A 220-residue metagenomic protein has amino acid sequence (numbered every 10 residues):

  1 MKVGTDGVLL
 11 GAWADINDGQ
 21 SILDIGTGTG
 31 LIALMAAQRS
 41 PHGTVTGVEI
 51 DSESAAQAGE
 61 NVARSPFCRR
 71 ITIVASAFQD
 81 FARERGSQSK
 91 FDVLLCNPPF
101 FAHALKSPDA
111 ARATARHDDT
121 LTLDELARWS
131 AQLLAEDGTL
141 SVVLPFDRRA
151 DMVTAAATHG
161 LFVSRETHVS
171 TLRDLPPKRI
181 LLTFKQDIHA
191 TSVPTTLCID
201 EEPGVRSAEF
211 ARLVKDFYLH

Functional and structural regions predicted by a protein language model:
M1-D18: S-adenosyl-L-methionine
V3, T120-P177: Conserved Class I SAM-dependent methyltransferase catalytic core
L10, N97, L126, F184: Residue-level signal for inorganic ion chemistry
W13-P108: Conserved SAM/SAH cofactor-binding pocket of Class I
P98-E125, W129: Mobile active-site "lid"/loop adjacent to the S-adenosyl-L-methionine
P176-H220: SAM/dcSAM-binding transferase cores
